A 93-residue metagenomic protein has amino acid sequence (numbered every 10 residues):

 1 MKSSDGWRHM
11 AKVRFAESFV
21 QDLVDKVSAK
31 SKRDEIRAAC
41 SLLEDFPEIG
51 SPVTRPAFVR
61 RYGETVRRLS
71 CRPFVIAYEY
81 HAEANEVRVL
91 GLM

Functional and structural regions predicted by a protein language model:
M1-P73, A82-L90: Basic, Lys/Arg-enriched alpha-helical interface segments
I76: Hydrophobic/aromatic beta-strand elements that line small-molecule binding cavities or substrate pockets in beta-rich
M93: Residues forming the ATP-binding cleft of Hanks-type serine/threonine protein kinase domains
